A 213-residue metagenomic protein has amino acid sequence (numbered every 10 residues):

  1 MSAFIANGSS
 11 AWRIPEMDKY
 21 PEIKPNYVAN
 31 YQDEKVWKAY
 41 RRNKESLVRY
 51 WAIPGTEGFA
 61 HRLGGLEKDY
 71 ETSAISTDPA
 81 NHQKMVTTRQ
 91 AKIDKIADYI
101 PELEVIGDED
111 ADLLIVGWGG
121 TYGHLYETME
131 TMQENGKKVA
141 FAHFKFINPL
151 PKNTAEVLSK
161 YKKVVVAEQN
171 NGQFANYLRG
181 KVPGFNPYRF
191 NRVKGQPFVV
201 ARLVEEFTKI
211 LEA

Functional and structural regions predicted by a protein language model:
M1-A213: Flexible, low-complexity linker and terminal segments
